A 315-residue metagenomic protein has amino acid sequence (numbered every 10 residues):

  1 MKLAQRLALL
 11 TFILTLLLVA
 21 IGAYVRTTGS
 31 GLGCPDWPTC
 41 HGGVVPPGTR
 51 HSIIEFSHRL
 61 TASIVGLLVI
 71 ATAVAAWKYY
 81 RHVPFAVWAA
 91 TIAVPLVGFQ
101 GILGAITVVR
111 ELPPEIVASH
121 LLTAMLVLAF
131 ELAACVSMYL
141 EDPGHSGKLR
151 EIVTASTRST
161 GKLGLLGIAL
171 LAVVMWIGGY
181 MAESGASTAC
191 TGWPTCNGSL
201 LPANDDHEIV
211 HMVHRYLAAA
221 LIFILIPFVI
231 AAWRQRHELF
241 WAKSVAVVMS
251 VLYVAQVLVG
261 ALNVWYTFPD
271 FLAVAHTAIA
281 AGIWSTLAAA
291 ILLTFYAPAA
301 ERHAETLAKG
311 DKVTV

Functional and structural regions predicted by a protein language model:
M1-V315: Polytopic transmembrane helical bundles with strong interfacial aromatic enrichment
